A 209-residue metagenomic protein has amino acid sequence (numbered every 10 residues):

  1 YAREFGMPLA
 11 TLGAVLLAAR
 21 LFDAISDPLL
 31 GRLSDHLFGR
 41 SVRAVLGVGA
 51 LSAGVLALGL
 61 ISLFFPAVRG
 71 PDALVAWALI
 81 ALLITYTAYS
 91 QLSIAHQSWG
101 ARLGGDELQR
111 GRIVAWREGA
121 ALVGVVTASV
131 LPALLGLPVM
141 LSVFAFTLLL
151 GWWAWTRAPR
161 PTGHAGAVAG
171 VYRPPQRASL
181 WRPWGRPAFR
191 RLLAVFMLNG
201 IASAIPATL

Functional and structural regions predicted by a protein language model:
Y1-L209: Membrane-embedded alpha-helical bundles of multi-pass transporters/translocases, especially carrier/permease families
